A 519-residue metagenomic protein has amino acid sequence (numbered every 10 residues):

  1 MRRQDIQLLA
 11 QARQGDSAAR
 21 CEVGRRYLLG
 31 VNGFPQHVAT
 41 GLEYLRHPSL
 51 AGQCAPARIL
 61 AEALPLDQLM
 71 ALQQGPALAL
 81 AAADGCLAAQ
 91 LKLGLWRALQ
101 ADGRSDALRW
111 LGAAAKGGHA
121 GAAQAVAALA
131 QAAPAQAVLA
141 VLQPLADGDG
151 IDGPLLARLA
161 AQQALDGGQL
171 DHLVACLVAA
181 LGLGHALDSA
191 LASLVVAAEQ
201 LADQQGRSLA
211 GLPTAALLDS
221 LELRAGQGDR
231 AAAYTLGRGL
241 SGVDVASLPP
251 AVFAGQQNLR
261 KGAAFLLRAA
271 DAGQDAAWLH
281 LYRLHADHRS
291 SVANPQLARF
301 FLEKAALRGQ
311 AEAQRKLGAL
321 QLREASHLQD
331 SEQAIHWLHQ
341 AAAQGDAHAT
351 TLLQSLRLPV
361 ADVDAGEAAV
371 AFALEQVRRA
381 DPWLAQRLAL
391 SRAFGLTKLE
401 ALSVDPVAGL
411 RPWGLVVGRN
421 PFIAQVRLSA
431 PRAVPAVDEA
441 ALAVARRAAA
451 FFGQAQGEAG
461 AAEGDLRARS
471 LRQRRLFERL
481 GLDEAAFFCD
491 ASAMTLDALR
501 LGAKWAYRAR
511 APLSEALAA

Functional and structural regions predicted by a protein language model:
M1-D5, F34-E43, D67-A77, D102-W110 (+6 more regions): Structural signature of tandem alpha-helical TPR/SEL1-like repeats, specifically the intra-repeat loop/turn
L8, R20, Y27, A57 (+8 more regions): TPR repeat positional signature
Q14-D16, G30-V31, A51-C54, D67 (+17 more regions): Short helix-capping/linker turns of helical repeat alpha-solenoids
E22-L29, I59-P65, K92-R97, A128-A130 (+6 more regions): Hydrophobic face of amphipathic alpha-helices that form TPR/SEL1-like repeat modules and related alpha-solenoid
E43-S49, L108-H119, D147-G148, S331-A347: TPR/TPR-like (Sel1-like) alpha-helical repeat modules
L358-F394: Basic, Lys/Arg- and aromatic-enriched nucleic-acid-binding interface segment
V404-A441: Conserved tyrosine-mediated DNA breakage-rejoining catalytic core shared by Y-recombinases
V434-A519: Active-site/catalytic core of tyrosine-dependent DNA strand-transfer enzymes
